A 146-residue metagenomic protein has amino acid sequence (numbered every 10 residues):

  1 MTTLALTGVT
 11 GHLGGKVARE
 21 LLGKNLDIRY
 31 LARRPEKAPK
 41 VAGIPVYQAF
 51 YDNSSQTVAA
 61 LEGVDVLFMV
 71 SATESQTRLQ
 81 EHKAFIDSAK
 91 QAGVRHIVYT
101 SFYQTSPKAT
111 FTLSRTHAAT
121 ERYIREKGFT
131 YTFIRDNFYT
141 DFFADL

Functional and structural regions predicted by a protein language model:
T2-V41, D52-V64, T73-Q80, D87-H96 (+1 more regions): Oxidoreductase cofactor-interface core, primarily capturing Rossmann-like NAD(P)-dependent enzymes
A49: Cofactor-binding loops of NAD(P)H-dependent oxidoreductases, dominated by short-chain dehydrogenase/reductases
F68-V70: Periplasmic-binding protein-like
